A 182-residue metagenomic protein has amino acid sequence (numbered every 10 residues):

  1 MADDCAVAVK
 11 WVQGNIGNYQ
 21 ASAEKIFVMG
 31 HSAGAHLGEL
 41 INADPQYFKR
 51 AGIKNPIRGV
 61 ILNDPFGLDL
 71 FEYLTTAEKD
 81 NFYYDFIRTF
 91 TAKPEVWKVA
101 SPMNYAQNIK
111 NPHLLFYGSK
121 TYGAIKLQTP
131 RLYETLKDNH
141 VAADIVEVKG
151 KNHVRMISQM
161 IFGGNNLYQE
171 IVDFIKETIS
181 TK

Functional and structural regions predicted by a protein language model:
V7-T75: Primarily recognizes the serine-hydrolase "nucleophile elbow" in alpha/beta-hydrolase and SGNH/GDSL folds
P65, Y117-S119: Cell-envelope and extracellular/periplasmic
F71-Y105: Mobile cap/lid helix-loop segments that gate and shape the active-site cleft of serine hydrolases
P102-K110, L127-Q128: Conserved serine/cysteine hydrolase catalytic core
I109, L115-Y117: Short beta-strand/loop motif that positions the catalytic acidic residue of the alpha/beta-hydrolase fold
F116, P130-K182: C-terminal catalytic histidine-bearing segment of alpha/beta-hydrolase fold enzymes
Y122-P130: Conserved alpha/beta-hydrolase "acid-adjacent" motif
